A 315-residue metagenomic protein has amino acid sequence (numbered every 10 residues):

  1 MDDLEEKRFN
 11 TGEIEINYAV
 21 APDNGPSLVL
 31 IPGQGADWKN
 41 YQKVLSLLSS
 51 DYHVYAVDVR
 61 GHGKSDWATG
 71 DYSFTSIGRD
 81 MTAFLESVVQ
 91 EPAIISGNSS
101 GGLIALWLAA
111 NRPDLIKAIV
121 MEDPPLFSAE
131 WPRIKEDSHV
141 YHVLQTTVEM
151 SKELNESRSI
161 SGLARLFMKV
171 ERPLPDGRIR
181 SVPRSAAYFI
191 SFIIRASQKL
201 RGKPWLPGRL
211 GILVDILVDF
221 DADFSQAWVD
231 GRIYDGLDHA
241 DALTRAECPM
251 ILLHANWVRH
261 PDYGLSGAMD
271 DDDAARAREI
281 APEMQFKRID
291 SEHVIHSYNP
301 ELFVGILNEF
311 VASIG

Functional and structural regions predicted by a protein language model:
M1-E15: N-terminal cap/lid segment of alpha/beta-hydrolase-fold proteins
I14-W67: Conserved HGGG/HGGXW glycine-rich cap/lid loop of the alpha/beta-hydrolase fold
S27, D51-H53, E91-I94, L115-A118 (+1 more regions): Structural signature of beta-strand start/N-cap positions in the alpha/beta core of ABC transporter nucleotide-binding
A56-S96, S100, N111, P132 (+3 more regions): Active-site loop/oxyanion-hole signature of alpha/beta-hydrolase fold enzymes
G102-P113, I119: Short glycine-enriched nucleophile-adjacent loop and the immediately C-terminal alpha-helix near the catalytic center
V120-V170: Flexible "cap/lid" loop of the alpha/beta hydrolase fold
I193-I280: Conserved serine/cysteine hydrolase catalytic core
E279-G315: Catalytic active-site module of serine/aspartate enzymes centered on a nucleophile-bearing elbow/loop
